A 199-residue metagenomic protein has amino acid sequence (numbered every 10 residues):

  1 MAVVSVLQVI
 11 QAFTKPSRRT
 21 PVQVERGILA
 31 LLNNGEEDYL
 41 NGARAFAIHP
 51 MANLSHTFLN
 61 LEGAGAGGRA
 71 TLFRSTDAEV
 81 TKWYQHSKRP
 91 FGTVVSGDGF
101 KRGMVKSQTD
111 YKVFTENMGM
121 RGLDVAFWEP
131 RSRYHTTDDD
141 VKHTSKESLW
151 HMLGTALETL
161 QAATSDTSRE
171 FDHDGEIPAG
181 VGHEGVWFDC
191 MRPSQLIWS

Functional and structural regions predicted by a protein language model:
M1-W198: Soluble extramembrane regions of membrane proteins in the secretory/endomembrane system
